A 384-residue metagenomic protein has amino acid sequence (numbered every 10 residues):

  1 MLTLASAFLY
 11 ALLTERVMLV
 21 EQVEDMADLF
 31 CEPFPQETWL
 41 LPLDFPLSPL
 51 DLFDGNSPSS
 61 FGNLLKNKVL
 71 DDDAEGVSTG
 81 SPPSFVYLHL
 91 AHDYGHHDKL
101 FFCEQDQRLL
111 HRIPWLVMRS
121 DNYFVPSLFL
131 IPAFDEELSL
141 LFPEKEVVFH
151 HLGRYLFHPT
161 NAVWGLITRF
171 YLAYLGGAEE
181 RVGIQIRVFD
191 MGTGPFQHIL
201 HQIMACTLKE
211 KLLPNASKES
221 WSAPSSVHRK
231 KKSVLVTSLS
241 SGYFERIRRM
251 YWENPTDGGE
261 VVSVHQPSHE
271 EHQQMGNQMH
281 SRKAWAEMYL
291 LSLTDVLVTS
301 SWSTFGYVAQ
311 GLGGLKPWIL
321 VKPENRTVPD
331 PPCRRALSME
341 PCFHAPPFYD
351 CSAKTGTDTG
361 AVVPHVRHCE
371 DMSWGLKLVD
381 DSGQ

Functional and structural regions predicted by a protein language model:
M1-K209, E219-H228: Secretory-pathway glycan-assembly enzymes, especially type II membrane glycosyltransferases that use nucleotide-sugar
A5, A284-T327: A donor-sugar binding/catalytic signature common to diverse glycosyltransferases and related nucleotide-sugar
E15-L19, R181-G183, S233-L235, D295-L297 (+1 more regions): Beta-sheet entry/capping signal
V20-Q22, Q185-I186, V236-S240, V298-W302: Short His-Asn-centered micro-motif
A27, M191-T193, G242-E245, F305-Y307: Flexible loop/turn segments at secondary-structure boundaries
P35-S60, K68, D73, A345-P347 (+2 more regions): Extended, non-globular alpha-helical segments
P195-W285, L312, K316-G360, P364 (+2 more regions): Catalytic lobes of large eukaryotic enzymes
